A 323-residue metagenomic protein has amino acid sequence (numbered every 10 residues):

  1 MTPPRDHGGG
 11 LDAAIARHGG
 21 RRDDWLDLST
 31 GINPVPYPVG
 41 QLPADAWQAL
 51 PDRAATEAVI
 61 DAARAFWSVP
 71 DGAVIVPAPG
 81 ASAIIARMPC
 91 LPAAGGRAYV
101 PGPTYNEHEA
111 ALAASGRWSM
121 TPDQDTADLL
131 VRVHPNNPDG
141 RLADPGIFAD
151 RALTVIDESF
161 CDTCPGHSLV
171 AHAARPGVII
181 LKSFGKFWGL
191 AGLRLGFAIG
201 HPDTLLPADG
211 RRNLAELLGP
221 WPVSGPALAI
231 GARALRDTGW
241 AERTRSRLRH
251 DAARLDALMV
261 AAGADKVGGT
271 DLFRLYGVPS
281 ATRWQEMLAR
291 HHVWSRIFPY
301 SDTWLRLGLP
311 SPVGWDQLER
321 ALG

Functional and structural regions predicted by a protein language model:
M1-A55, A62: N-terminal "arm"/small-domain region of PLP-dependent enzymes with the aminotransferase-like
D27, L181, D265-G269, R296-P299: Short beta-strand
V39, T126, S280-M287, V313-L318: Short, conserved charged micro-motifs
E57, G72-G96, N106-H108, G196: Conserved beta-loop-alpha segment that forms the PLP phosphate-binding cup at the N-terminus of a helix
A113, M120-G166: Active-site phosphate-binding strand-loop segment of PLP-dependent enzymes
I179-V260, A264-K266: PLP-dependent aminotransferase class I/II
R249, M259-H291, L309: Conserved PLP-binding catalytic core of the aspartate aminotransferase-like
R290, Y300-G323: PLP-dependent enzyme catalytic core of the Aspartate aminotransferase-like
